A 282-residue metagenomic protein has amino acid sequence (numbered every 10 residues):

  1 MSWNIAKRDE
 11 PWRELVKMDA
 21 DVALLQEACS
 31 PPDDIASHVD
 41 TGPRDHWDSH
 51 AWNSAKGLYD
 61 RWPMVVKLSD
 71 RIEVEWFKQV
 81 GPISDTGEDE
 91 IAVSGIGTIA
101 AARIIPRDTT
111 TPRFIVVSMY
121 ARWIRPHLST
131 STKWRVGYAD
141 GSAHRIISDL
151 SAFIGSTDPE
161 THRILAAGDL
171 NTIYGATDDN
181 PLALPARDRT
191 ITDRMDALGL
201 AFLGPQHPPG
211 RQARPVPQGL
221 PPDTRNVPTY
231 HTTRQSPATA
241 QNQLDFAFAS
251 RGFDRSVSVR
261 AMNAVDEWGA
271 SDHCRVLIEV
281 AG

Functional and structural regions predicted by a protein language model:
M1-A6, P112-V136: Active-site-proximal beta-strand elements of phosphoester/diester hydrolases
S2-I5, E14-A36, V116, D149-D178 (+3 more regions): Active-site beta-strand/loop signature of hydrolases that rely on acidic residues for catalysis
D9-P11, P31-D34, I124-L128, I173-T177 (+1 more regions): Short catalytic/ligand-binding loop motif for oxyanion handling, primarily in non-cytosolic enzymes, centered on
A28-I124: Structured beta-strand-rich core segments of catalytic domains in phosphoester-bond hydrolases
T41-G42, V136-A247: Metal-dependent phosphoesterases centered on the DNase I-like endonuclease/exonuclease/phosphatase
S54, R234-P237, A264-G269: Short proline/glycine-enriched turn/loop segments at secondary-structure junctions
G57-V80, I105, A213-S256, V280-A281: Conserved beta strand-loop-helix elements of the APE1-like EEP
R255-D266: Low-complexity, intrinsically disordered Gly/Pro/Thr-rich segments
